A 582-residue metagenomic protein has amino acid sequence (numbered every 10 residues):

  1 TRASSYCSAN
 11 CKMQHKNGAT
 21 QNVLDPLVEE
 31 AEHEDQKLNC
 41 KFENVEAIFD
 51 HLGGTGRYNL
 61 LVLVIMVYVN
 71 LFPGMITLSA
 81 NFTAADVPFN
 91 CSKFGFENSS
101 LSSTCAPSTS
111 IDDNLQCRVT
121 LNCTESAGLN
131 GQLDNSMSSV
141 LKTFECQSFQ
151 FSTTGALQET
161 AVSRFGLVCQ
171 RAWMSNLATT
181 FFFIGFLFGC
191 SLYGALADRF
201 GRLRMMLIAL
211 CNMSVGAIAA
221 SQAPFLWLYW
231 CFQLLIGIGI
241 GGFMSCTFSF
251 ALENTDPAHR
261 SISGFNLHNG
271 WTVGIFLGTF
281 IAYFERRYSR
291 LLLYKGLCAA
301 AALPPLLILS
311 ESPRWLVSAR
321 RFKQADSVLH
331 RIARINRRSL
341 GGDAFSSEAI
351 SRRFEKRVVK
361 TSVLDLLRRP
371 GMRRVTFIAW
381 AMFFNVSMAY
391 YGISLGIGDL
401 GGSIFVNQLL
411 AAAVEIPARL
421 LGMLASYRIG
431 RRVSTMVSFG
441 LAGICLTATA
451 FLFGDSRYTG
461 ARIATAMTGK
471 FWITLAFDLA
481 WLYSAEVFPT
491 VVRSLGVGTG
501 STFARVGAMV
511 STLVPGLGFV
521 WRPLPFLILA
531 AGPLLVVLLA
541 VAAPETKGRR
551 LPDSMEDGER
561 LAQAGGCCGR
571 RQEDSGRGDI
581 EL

Functional and structural regions predicted by a protein language model:
S5-S8, K12-A47, L316-D365, R550-L582: Non-transmembrane, juxtamembrane loop and terminal tail segments of multi-pass eukaryotic membrane proteins
Q14-S136, V140-T143, Q147, S152-T153 (+12 more regions): Hydrophobic transmembrane alpha-helices of multi-pass solute transporters/permeases
V67, N176, L207, S261-F265 (+3 more regions): Conserved glycine-rich helix-kink/hinge and helix-boundary motifs of the Major Facilitator Superfamily
V69, P73, F186, I240 (+4 more regions): Glycine-rich segments within core transmembrane alpha-helices of 12-TM secondary carriers
G74, L78, Q233, H268 (+2 more regions): C-terminal transmembrane bundle
G201, Q222-W227, D256, E285-R286 (+1 more regions): Helix-breaking motifs and short loop linkers at transmembrane-helix boundaries and internal kinks in secondary membrane
R204-I218, T435-A448: Structural signature of the two symmetry-related core transmembrane helices
A219-A220, I236, L306, A448-T449 (+1 more regions): MFS-fold secondary transporters
